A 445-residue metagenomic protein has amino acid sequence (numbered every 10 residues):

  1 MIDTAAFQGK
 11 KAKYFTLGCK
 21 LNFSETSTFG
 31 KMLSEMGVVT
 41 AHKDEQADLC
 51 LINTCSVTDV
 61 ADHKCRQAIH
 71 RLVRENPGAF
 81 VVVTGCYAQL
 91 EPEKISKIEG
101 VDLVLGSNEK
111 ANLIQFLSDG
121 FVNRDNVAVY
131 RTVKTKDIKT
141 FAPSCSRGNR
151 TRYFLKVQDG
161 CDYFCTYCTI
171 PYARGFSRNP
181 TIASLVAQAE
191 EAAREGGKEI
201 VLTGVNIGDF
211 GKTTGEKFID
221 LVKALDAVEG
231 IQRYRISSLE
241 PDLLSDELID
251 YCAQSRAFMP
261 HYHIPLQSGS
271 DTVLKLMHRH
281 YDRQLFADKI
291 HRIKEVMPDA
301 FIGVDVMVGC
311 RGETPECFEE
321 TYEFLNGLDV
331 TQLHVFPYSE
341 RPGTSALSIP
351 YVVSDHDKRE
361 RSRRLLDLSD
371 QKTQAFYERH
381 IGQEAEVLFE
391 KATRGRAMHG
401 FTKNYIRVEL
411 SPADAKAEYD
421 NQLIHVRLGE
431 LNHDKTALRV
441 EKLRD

Functional and structural regions predicted by a protein language model:
M1-T203, G208-D209, K223, E247 (+7 more regions): Proteins enriched for Cys/Gly/acidic motifs involved in redox and nucleic-acid/cofactor modification
T4, C145-S146, D250-Q254, L266 (+4 more regions): Replace "in large, NTP-powered and nucleic-acid-processing enzymes" with "in large, NTP-powered factors and other
E45-Q46, D162, G269, T393-G395 (+1 more regions): Short strand-connecting beta-turns/loops that link adjacent beta-strands
L51, C86, L113, L202 (+7 more regions): Residue-level signal for inorganic ion chemistry
V81-V82, L90-E91, I95, R194-E316: Conserved SAM/AdoMet-binding glycine-rich loop
G100, A253-P260, L328-T331: Glycine-enriched alpha-helix->loop->beta-strand junction motifs that scaffold or abut catalytic
L274-M277, S345-I349: Short acidic, glycine/proline-rich loop/turn micro-motifs
S348-D445: Terminal RNA-binding accessory module
